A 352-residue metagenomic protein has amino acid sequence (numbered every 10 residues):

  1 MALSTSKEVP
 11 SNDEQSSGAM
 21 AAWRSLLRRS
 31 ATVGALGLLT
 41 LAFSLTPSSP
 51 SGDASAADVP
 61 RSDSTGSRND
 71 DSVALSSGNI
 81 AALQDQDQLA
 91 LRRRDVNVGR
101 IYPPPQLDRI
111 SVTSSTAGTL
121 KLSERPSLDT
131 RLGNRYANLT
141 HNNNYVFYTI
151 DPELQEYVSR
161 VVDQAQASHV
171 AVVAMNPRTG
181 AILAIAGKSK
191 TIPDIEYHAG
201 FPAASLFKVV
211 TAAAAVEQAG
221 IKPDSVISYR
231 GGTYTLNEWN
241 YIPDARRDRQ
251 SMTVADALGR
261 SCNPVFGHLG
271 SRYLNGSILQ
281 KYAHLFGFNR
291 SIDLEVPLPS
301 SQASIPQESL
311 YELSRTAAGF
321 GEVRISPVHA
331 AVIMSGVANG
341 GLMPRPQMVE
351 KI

Functional and structural regions predicted by a protein language model:
M1-L26: N-terminal Lys/Arg-rich, disordered targeting/topogenic segments
A2-E8, P126, G133, I150 (+2 more regions): Beta-lactam-recognizing serine transpeptidase/beta-lactamase-like catalytic domain environment
A2-S4, S25, R29-V33, L41-A171 (+2 more regions): Extracytoplasmic/periplasmic proteins that interact with beta-lactams or build/remodel peptidoglycan
S159, A212, Q280: Short glycine-/small-residue-rich flexible loop motifs, especially phosphate/cofactor-binding loops
T191-S205: A short, polar/charged loop-to-alpha-helix boundary motif
A204-A213: Active/ligand-binding-proximal structured segments within catalytic/core domains that scaffold catalytic residues
